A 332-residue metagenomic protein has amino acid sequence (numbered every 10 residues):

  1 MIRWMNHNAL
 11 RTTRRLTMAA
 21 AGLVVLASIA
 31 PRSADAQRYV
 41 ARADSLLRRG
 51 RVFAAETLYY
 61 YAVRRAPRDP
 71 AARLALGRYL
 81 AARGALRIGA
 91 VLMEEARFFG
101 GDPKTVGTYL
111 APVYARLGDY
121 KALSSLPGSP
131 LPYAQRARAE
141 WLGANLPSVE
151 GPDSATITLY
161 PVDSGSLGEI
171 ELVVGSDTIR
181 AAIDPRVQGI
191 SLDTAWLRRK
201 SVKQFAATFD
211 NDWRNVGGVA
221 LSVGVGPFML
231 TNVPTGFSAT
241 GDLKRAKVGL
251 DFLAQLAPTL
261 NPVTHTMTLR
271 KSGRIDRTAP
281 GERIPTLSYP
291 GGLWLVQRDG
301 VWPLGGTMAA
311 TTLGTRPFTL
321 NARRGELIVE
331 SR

Functional and structural regions predicted by a protein language model:
W4-A20: Bacterial N-terminal signal peptides that target proteins for export
N8-R11, R32, T286: Generic low-complexity segments that are intrinsically disordered, proline-rich and/or Lys/Arg-biased
L10, V25-L26, A41, L76: N-terminal non-cleavable signal-anchor helices
G22-P31: Hydrophobic h-region of N-terminal signal peptides that target proteins for export in Gram-negative bacteria
A34-A36: Boundary at the C-terminal end of the N-terminal hydrophobic targeting segment
A41, R48-R332: Pepsin/retropepsin-fold aspartyl endopeptidases
